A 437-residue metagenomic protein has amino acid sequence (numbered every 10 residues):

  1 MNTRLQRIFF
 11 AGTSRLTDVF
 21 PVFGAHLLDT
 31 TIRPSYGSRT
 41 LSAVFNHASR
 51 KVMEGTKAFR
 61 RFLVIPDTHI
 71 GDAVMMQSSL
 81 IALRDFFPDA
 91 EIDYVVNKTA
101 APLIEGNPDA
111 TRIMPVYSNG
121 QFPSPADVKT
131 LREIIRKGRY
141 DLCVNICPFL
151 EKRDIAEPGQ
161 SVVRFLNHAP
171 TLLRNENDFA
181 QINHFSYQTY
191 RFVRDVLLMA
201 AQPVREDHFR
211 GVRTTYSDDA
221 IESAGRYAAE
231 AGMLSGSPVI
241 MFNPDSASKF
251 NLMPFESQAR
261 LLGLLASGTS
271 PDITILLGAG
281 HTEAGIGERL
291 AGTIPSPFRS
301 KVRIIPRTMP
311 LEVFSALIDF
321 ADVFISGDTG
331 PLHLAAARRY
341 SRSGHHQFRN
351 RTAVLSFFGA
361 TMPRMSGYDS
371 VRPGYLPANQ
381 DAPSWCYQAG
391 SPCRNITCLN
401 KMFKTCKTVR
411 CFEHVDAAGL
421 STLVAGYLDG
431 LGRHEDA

Functional and structural regions predicted by a protein language model:
M1-A437: Catalytic machinery of carbohydrate-active enzymes, primarily nucleotide-sugar-dependent glycosyltransferases
